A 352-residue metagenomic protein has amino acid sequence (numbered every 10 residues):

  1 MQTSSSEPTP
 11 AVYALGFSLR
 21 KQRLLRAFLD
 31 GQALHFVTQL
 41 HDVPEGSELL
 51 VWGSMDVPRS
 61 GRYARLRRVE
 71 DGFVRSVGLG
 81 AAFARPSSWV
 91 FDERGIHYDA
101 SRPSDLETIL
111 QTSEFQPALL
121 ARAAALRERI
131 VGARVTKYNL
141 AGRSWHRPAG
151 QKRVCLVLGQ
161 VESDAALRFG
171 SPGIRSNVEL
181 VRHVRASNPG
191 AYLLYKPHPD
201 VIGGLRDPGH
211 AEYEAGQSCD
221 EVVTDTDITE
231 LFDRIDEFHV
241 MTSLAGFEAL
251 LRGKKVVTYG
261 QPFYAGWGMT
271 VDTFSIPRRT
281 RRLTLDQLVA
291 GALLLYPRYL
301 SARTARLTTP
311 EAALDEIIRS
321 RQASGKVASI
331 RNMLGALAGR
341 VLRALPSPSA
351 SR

Functional and structural regions predicted by a protein language model:
M1-G61, S163-D164: N-terminal pre-catalytic "stem/leader" segment of glycosyltransferase-like enzymes
S4-A11, G80-G150, G268-R352: Leloir-type glycosyltransferase catalytic cores
R26, V157, G170-S187: Histidine-anchored nucleotide/phosphate-binding helix
H35-T38, D220-D225, I276-T280: Short acidic-hydrophobic, aromatic-tinged amphipathic segments that line or gate anion-handling sites
D42-V43, P148, E230-R234: Structural alpha-helical scaffold elements that stabilize or flank donor/cofactor-binding regions in carbohydrate
V51-G61, E70, D225-T270: A donor-sugar binding/catalytic signature common to diverse glycosyltransferases and related nucleotide-sugar
E70-D71, K152-D164, P197-H198, Q261: Short loop/turn segments at strand-loop or loop-helix junctions that form parts of catalytic or ligand-binding pockets
V181-T224: Catalytic donor nucleotide-activated moiety binding site of glycosyltransferases and closely related
